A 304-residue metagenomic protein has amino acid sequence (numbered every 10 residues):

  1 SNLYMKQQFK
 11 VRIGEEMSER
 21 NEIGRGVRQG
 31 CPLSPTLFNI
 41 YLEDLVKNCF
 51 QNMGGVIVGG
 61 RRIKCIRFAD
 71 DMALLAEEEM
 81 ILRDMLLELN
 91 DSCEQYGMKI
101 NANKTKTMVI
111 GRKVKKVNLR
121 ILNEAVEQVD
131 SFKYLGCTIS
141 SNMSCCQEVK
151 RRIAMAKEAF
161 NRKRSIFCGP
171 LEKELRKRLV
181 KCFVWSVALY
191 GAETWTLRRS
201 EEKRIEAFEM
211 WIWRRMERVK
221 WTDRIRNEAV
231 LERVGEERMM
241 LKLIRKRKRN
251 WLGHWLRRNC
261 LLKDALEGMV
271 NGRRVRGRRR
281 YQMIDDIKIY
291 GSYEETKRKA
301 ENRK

Functional and structural regions predicted by a protein language model:
N2, F9-K304: Short linear motifs embedded in intrinsically disordered, charge-biased segments
